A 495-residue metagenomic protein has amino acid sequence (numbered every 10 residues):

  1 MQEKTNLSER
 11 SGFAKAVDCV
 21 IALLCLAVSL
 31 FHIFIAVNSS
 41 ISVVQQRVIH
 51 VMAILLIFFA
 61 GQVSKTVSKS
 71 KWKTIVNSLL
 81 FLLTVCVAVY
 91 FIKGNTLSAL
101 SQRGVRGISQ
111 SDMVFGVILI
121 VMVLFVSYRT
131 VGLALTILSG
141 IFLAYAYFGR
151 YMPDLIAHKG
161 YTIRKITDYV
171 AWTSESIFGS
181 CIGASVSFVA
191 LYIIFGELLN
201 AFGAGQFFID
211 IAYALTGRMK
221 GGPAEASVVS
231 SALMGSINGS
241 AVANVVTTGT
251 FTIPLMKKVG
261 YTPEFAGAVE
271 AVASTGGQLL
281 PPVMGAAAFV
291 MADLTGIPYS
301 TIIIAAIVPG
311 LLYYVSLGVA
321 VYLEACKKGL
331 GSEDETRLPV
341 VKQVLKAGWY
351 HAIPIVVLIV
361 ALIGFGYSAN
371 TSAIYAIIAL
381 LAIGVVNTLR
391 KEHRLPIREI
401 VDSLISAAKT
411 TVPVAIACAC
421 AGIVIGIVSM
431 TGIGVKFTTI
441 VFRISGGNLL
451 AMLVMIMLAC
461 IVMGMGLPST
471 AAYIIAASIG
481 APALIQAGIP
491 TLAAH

Functional and structural regions predicted by a protein language model:
M1-C19, I304-T410: Long, contiguous bundles of hydrophobic transmembrane helices that form the permeation core of multi-pass
M1-G107, M113-V117: Conserved, well-structured core domains of diverse proteins
R10, I35-S39, G61-W72, L119-L133 (+2 more regions): Membrane-water interface regions at transmembrane-helix termini and the short interhelical loops of multi-pass membrane
I21-L26, Q45-A60, V76-V85, M113-M122 (+8 more regions): Hydrophobic mid-bilayer segments of alpha-helices in multi-pass membrane transport proteins, especially secondary
Q110-V114, E175-F188, L215-S227, V259-F265 (+4 more regions): Membrane-interfacial loop-to-helix junctions in multi-pass transporters
F125, R129-T130, G140-L155, K159 (+7 more regions): Core transmembrane alpha-helical segments of multi-pass membrane transporters/permeases
G196-N200, S231-S240, V272-Q278, I363 (+2 more regions): Transmembrane alpha-helix interface/packing and boundary motifs in multi-pass membrane proteins, characterized by
I209-G277, A287, G296, S469-H495: Hydrophobic transmembrane alpha-helices that form the pore/transport pathway of multi-pass ion and small-solute
